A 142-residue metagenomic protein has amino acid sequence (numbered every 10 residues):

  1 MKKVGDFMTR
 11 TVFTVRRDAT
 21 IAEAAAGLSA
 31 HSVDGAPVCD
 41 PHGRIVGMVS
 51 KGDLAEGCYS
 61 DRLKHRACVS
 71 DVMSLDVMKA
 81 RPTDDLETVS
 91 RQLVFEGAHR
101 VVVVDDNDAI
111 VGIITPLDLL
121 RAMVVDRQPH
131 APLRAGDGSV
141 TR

Functional and structural regions predicted by a protein language model:
K2, A19, V49, A67 (+2 more regions): Short beta-to-alpha loop/turn elements within the nucleotide-binding domains of ABC transporters
K2-V12, A67-V77, G138-V140: Bateman (tandem CBS) regulatory domains
F7, L28, A36, G43 (+3 more regions): Terminal peptide-recognition signature
F13-S60, V69: Acidic (E/D-rich), amphipathic helical modules within compact regulatory domains
T14-S32, C39, K79-A98, V103-D105 (+1 more regions): The conserved cystathionine-beta-synthase
G47-S50, L54, H99, V111-L120: Short hydrophobic beta-strand motif reused across regulatory alpha/beta modules
V104-R142: Cytosolic regulatory modules rich in charged/polar residues
